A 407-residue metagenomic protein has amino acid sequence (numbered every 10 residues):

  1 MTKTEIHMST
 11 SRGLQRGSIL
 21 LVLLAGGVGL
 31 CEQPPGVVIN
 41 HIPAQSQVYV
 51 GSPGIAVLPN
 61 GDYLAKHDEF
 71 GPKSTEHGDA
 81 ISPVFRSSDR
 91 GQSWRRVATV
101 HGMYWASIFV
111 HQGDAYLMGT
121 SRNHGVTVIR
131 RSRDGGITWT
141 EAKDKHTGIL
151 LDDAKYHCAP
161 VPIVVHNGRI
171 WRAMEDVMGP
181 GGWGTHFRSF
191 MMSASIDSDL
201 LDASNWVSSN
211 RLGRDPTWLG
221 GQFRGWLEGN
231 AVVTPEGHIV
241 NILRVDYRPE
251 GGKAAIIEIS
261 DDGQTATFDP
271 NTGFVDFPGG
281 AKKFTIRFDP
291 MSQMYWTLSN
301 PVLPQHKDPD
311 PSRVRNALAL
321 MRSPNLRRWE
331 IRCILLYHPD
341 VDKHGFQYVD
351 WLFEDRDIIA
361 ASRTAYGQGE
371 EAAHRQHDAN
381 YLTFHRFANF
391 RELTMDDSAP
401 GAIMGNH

Functional and structural regions predicted by a protein language model:
T2-S18: Bacterial N-terminal signal peptides that target proteins for export
R16-G27: Bacterial N-terminal signal peptides
C31-S52, A56-Y104, F109-A159, V164-R224 (+5 more regions): Beta-rich carbohydrate-recognition and catalytic domains
A281-K283: Alpha-helical scaffolding within the catalytic cores of extracellular/periplasmic polymer-degrading hydrolases
F346-V349: Short glycine-rich, acidic/polar surface loops and turns
